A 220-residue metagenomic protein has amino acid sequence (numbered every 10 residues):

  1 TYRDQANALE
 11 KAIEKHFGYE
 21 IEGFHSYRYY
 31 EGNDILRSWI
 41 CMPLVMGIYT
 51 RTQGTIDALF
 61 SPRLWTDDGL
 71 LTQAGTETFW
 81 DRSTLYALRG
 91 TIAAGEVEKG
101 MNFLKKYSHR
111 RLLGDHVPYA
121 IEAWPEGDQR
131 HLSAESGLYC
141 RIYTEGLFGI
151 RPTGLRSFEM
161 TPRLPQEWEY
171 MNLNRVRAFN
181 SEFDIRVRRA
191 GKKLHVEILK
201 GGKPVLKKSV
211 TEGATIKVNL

Functional and structural regions predicted by a protein language model:
T1-F17: Active-site neighborhood of glycoside hydrolase catalytic domains
D4, G18-I142, G146, I150-P152: Active-site core of glycosidic bond-cleaving carbohydrate-active enzymes
H16-F17, T52, V210, V218: Extended hydrophobic/Leu-rich segments
A93-L220: Non-catalytic C-terminal accessory modules of carbohydrate-active enzymes
